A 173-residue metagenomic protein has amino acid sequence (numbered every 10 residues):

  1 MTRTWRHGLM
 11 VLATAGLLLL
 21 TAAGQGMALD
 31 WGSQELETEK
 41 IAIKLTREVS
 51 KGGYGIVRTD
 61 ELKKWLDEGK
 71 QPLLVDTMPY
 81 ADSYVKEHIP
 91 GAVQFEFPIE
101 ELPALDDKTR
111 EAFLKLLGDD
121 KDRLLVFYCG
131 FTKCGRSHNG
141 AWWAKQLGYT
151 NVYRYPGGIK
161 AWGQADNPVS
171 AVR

Functional and structural regions predicted by a protein language model:
T2-A13: Bacterial N-terminal signal peptides that target proteins for export
T14, L18-S83, R173: Flexible, polar/low-complexity N-terminal or interdomain linker segments that lie immediately upstream of folded
T46-G53, F97-P103, Y128-T132: Second-shell loop/turn segments in exported
L66-K70, A81, E96-I99, L117 (+2 more regions): Sec/Tat-exported extracytoplasmic proteins
L73-D76, A92-E96, L124-Y128, Y153-R154: Structural recognition of the beta-strand scaffold that forms the well-ordered cores of secreted hydrolase catalytic
T77-K108: Mid-length scaffold segments of soluble, non-membrane domains
R110-W162: Catalytic cysteine-centered active loop of the rhodanese-like fold, especially the PTP/DSP P-loop
D166-R173: Active-site neighborhoods of enzymes that stabilize oxyanions during catalysis
